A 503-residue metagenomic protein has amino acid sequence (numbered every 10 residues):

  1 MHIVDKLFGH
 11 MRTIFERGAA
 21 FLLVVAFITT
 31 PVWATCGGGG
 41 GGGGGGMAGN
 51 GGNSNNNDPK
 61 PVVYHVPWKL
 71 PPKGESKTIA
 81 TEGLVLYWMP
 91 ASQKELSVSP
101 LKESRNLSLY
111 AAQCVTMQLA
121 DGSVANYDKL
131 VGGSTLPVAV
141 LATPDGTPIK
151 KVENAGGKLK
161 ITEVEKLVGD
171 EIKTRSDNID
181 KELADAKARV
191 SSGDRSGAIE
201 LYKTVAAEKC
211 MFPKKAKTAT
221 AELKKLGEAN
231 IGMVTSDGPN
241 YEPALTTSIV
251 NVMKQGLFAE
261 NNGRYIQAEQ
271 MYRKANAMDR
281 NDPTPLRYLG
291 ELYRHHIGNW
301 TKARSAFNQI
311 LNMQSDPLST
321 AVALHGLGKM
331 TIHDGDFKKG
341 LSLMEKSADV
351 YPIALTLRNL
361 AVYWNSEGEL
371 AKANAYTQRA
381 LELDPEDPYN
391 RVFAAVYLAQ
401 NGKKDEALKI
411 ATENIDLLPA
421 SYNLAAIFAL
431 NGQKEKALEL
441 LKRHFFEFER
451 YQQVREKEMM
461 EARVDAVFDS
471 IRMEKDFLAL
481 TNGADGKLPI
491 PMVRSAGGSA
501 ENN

Functional and structural regions predicted by a protein language model:
G51-A112: Local sequence-structure signature of Cys/Sec-based thiol-disulfide redox active-site neighborhoods
G74-S76, L101-E171: Thioredoxin-like thiol-disulfide oxidoreductase module
D177-M211, A244-M278, E291-H295, V322 (+2 more regions): Alpha-helical segment of the N-proximal tetratricopeptide repeat
K187, K225, L257, E291-L292 (+4 more regions): Residue-level recognition of tetratricopeptide repeat
K215-A216, P285, S319-A323, T356-L357 (+3 more regions): TPR alpha-solenoid repeat register
E222, K254, Y288, V322-G326 (+3 more regions): Canonical tetratricopeptide repeat
N262-M271, I297-Q309, H333-K346, S366-R379 (+2 more regions): Structural signature of tandem alpha-helical TPR/SEL1-like repeats, specifically the intra-repeat loop/turn
N365-N503: Alpha-helical protein-protein interaction modules
